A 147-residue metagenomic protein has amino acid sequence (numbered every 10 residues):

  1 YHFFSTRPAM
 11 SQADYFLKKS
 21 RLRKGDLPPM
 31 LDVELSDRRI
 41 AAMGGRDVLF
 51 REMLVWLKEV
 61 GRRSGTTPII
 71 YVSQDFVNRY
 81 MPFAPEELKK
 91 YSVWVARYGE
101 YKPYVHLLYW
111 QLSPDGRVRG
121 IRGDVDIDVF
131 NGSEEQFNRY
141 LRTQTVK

Functional and structural regions predicted by a protein language model:
Y1-H2, L27-V33, P68-Y71, S92-V95 (+1 more regions): Structural recognition of the beta-strand scaffold that forms the well-ordered cores of secreted hydrolase catalytic
Y1-R63: Substrate-binding cleft of extracellular glycoside hydrolase catalytic domains
F3-P8, E34-R39, Q74-N78, G99-K102 (+1 more regions): Solvent-exposed loop/turn segments at secondary-structure junctions within structured extracellular/periplasmic domains
S11-D14, Q74-N78, K89-W94: Short amphipathic alpha-helical surface micro-motifs
D47-V48, E52-M53, N78-S92: Conserved N-terminal glycine/acidic-rich loop preference
S64-R79: Aromatic-lined carbohydrate-recognition surfaces of secreted/lumenal glycan-active proteins
A84-K147: Functionally critical loop-and-helix segments that line ligand-binding/catalytic clefts of soluble enzyme domains
